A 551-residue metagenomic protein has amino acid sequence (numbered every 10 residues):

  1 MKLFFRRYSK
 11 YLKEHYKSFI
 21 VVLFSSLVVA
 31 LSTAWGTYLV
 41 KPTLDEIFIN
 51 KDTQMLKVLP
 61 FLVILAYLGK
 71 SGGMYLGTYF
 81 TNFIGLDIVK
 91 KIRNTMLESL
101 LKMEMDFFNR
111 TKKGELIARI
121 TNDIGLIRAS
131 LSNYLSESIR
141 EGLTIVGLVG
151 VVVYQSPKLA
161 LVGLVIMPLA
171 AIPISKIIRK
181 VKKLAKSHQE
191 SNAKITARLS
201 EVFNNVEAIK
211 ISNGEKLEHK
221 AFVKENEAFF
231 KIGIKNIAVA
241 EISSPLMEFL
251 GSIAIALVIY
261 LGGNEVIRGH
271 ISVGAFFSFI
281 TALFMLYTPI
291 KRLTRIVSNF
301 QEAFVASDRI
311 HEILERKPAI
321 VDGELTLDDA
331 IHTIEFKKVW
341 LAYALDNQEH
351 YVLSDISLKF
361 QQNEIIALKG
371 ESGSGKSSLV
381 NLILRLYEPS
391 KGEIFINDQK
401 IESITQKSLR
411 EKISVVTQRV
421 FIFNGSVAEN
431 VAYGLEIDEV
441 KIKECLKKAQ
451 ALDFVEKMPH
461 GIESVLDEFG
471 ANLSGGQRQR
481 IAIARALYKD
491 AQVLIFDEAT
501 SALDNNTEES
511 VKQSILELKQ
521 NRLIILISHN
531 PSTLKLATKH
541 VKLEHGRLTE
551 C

Functional and structural regions predicted by a protein language model:
M1-S9, N82-G125, K194-S200, N205 (+2 more regions): Extended non-transmembrane interhelical loops and adjacent amphipathic helices of multipass membrane proteins
M1-T33, F48-L62, G77-T81, G85 (+11 more regions): Membrane-integrated ABC transporters
E14, S18-V29, F61-G69, N133-S187 (+2 more regions): Transmembrane helices of ABC transporter permease
K17-Y38, P42, L59-V63, T78-N82 (+5 more regions): Alpha-helical segments in transporter systems
I49-M55, F61, V151-V165, K235 (+2 more regions): Helix-loop-helix
M105-D106, N122-L131, L135, I139 (+8 more regions): An intracellular "coupling" helix at the cytosolic face of ABC transporter transmembrane type-1 domains
K317-D329: Pre-NBD coupling/linker segments of ABC/ABC-like ATPases
A330-C551: ABC-type nucleotide-binding domain
